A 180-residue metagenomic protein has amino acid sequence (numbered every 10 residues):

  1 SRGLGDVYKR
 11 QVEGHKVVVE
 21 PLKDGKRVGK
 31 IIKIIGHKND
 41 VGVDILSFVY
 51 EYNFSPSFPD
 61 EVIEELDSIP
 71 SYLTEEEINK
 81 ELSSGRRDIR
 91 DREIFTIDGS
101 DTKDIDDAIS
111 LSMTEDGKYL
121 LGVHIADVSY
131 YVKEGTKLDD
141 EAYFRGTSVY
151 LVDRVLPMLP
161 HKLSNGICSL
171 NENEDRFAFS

Functional and structural regions predicted by a protein language model:
R2, D6-G122, S129-A178: Charge-lined substrate channels and their catalytic hotspots, especially those that engage the 3′ end of RNA
